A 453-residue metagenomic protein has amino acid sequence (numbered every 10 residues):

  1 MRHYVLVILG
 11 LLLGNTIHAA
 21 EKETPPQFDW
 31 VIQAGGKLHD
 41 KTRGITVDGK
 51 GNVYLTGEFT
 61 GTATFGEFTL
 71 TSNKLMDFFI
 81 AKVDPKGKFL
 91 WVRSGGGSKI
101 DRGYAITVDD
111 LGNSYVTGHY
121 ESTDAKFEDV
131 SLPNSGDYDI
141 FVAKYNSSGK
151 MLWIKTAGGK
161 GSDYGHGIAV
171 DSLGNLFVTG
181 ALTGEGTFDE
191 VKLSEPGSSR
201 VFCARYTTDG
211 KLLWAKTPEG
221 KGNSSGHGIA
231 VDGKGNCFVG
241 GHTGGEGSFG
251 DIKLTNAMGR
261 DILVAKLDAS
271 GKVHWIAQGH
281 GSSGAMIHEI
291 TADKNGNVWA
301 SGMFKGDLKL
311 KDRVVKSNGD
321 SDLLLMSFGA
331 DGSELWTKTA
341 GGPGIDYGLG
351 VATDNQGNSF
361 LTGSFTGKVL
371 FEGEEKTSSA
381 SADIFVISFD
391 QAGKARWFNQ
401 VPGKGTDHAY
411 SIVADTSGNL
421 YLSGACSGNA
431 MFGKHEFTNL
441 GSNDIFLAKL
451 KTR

Functional and structural regions predicted by a protein language model:
M1-Y4: Positively charged n-region of N-terminal signal peptides that target proteins for export
L6-G14: Bacterial N-terminal signal peptides
N15-A19: Sec/Tat signal peptide C-region and signal peptidase I cleavage site
A20-R453: A sequence-level/structural motif corresponding to short, flexible coil/turn segments enriched in small polar residues
